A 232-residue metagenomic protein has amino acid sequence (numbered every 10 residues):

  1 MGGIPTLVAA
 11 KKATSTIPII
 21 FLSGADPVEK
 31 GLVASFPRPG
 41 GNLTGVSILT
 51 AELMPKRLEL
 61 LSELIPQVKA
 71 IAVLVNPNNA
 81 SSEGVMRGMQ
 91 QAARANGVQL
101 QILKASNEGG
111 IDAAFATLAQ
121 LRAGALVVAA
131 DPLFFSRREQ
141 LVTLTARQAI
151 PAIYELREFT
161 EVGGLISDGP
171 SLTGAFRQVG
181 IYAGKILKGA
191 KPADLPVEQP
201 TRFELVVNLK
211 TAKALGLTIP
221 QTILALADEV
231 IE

Functional and structural regions predicted by a protein language model:
M1-E232: Short hydrophobic alpha-helices and adjacent helix-cap/hinge residues
